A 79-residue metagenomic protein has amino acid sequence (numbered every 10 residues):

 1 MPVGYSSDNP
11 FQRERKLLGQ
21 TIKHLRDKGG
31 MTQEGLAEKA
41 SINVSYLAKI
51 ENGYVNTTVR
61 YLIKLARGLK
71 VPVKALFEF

Functional and structural regions predicted by a protein language model:
M1-H24, K28-G29: N-terminal flexible/basic segments that precede or flank functional cores
Q20-G35, K39, K64: Short basic helix-loop element that most often maps to the first helix and adjoining turn of HTH DNA-binding modules
I22, L36-A37, L47-I50, L76: Conserved hydrophobic/aromatic packing and binding residues within compact polymer-binding modules
S41-V55: Recognition helix of helix-turn-helix/homeodomain-like DNA-binding domains that insert into the DNA major groove
R60-A75: DNA major-groove recognition helix of helix-turn-helix/homeodomain DNA-binding modules
F79: Short acidic/histidine-centered micro-motifs embedded in hydrophobic/aromatic stretches that mark compact functional
